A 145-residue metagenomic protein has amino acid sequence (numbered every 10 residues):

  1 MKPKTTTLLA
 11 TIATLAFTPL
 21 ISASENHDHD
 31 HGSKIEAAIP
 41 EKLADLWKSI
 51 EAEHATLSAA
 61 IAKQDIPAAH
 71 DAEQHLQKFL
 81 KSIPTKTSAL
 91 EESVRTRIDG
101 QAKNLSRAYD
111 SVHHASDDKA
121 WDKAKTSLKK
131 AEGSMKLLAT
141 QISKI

Functional and structural regions predicted by a protein language model:
M1-A10: Bacterial N-terminal signal peptides that target proteins for export
A10-T11, I21: Cleavable N-terminal signal peptides
S24-A72, K144-I145: Immediate post-signal-peptide N-terminus of mature secreted/exported proteins
L46-S49, E53, H75, F79-S82 (+3 more regions): Amphipathic, well-ordered alpha-helical segments in soluble domains
A55-H70, S106-K129: Amphipathic, charged alpha-helical scaffolds that flank and support histidine-based chemistry in signaling
F79-D99: Short, solvent-exposed, charged loop/turn and helix-capping segments that join or cap alpha-helices on peripheral
S127-I145: Amphipathic, coiled-coil-like alpha-helical segments
